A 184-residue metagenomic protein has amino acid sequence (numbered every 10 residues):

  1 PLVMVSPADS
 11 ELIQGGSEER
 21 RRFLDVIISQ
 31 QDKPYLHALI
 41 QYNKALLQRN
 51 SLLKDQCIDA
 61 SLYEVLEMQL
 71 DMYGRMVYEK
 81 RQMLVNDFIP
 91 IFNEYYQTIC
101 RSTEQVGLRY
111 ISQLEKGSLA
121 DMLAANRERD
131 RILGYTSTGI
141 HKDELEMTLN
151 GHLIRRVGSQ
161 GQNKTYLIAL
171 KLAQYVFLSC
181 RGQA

Functional and structural regions predicted by a protein language model:
P1-L52: Extended, charged alpha-helical "arm/stalk" segments used for dimerization and assembly in large NTPase-driven machines
L53-C57: Secondary-structure edge/capping motif, primarily at the C-terminal ends of alpha-helices and the immediately following
I58-A184: Conserved NTPase motor "head" modules and their coupling/switch loops across ABC/AAA+ ATPases, GTPases, and GHKL ATPases
